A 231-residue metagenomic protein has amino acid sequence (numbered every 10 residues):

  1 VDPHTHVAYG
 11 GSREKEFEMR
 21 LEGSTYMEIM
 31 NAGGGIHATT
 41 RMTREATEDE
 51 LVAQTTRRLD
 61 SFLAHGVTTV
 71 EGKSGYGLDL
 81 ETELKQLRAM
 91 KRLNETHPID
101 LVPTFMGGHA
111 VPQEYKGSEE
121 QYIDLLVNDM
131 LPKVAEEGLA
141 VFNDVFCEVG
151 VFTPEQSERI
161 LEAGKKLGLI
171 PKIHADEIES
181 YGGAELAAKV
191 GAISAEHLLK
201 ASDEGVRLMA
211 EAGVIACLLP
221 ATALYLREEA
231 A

Functional and structural regions predicted by a protein language model:
V1-Q54: Metal-associated gating/positioning segment near the N- to mid-region
H4, F17, G66, K73 (+4 more regions): Divalent metal-coordination and catalytic microenvironments
Y9, A175, H197: Small/polar loops that bind or transfer phosphate-bearing groups
R13, T82-Q86, Q156-S157, G183 (+2 more regions): Residues at alpha-helix caps and immediate loop-helix transition turns in enzyme cores, especially N- and C-cap
M30, G107-H109, P220: Residues at the C-termini of beta-strands that transition into short coil/loop
G34-T55, D60, T68-Y181: Metal-coordinating catalytic core of metallo-dependent amide/deamination hydrolases
I170-P171, S180-A231: Active-site-adjacent C-terminal substructures of enzyme catalytic domains
